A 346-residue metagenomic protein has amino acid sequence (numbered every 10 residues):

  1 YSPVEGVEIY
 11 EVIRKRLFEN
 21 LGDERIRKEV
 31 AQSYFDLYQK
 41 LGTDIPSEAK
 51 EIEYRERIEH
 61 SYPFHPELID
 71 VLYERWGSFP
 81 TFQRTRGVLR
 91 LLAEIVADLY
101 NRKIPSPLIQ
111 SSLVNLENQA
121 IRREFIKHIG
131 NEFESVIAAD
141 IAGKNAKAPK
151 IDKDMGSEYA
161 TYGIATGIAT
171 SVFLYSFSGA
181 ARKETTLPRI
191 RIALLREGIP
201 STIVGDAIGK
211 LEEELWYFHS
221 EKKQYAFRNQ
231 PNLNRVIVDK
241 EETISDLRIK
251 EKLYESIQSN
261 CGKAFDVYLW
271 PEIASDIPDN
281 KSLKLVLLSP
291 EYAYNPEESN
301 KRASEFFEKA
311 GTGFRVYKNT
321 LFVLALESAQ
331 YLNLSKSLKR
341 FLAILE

Functional and structural regions predicted by a protein language model:
Y1-E346: Extended alpha-helical scaffold and adjacent linker segments that couple domains and build interaction/assembly
